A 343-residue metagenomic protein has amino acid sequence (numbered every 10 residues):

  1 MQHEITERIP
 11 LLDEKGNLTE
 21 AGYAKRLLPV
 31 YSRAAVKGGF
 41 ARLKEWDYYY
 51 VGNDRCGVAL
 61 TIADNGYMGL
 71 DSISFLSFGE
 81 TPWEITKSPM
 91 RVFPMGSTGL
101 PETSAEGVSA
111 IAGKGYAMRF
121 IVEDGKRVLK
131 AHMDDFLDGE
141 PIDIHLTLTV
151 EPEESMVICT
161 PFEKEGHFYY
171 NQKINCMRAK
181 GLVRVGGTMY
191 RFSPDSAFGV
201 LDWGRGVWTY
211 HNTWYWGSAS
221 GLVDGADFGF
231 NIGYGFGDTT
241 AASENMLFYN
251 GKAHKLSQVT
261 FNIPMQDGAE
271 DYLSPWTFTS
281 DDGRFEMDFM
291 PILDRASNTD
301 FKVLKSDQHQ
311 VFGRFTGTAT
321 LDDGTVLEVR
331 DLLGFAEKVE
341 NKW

Functional and structural regions predicted by a protein language model:
M1-W343: Structured soluble/peripheral alpha/beta segments that form catalytic or ligand/cofactor-binding pockets
